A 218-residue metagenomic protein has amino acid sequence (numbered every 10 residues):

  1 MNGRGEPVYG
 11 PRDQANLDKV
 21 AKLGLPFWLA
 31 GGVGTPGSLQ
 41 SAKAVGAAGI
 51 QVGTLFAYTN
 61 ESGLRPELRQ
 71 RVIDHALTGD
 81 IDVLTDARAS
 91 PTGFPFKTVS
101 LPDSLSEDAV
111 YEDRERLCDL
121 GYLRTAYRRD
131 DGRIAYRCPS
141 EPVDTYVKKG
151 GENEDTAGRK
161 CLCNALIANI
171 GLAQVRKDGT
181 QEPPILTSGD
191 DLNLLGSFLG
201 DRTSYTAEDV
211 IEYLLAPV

Functional and structural regions predicted by a protein language model:
M1-Q14, A21-P26, G34, A44-V218: Conserved active-site-proximal phosphate/metal-binding subdomains
T35-L39: Short glycine/serine/threonine-rich phosphate/pyrophosphate-binding segments that cradle anionic phosphate groups
